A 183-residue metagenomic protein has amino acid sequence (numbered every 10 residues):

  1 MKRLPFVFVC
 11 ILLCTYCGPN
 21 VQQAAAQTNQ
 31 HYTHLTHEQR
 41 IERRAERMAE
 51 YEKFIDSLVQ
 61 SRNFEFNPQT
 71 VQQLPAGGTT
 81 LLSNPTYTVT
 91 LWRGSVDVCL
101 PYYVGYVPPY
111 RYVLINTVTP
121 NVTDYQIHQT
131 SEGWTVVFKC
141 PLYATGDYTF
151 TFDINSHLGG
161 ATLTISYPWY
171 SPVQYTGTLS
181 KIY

Functional and structural regions predicted by a protein language model:
M1-Y32: Bacterial Sec-dependent N-terminal signal peptides
K2-F6, D97-C99, L158-G160: Long low-complexity intrinsically disordered regions
Q30-H37, W134, T145: Generic detector of solvent-exposed, compositionally biased contiguous segments
H34-Y106, Q174: N-terminal secretory signal peptides
T80-S83, V118-P120, T145-D147: Short solvent-exposed loop/turn micro-motifs enriched in small/polar/acidic residues
T88-Q129, G133: Mature extracytoplasmic domains of secretory-pathway proteins
T123-Y183: Helix-rich interaction surfaces within compact, conserved domain-sized segments that mediate assembly or partner
